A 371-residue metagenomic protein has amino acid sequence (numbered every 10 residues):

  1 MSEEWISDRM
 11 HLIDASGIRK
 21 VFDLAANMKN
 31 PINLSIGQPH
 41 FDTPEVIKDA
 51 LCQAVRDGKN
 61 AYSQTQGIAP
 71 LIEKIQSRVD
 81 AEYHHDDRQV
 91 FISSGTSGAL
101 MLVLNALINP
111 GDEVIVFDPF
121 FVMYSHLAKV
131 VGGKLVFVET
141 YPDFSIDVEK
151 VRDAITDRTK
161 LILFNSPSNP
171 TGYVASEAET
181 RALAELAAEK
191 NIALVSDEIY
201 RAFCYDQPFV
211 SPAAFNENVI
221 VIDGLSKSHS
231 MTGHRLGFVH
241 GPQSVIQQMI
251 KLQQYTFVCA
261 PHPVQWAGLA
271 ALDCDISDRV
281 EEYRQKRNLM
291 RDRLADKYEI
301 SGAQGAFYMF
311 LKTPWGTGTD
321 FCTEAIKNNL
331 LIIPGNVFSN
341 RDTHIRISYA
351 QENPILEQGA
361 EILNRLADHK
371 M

Functional and structural regions predicted by a protein language model:
S2, S7-G95, L102, C274 (+2 more regions): N-terminal small-domain helix-loop-helix segment of the aminotransferase-like
M28, V131, E189-K190, N328 (+1 more regions): Helix C-cap/helix->beta junction micro-motif
L34, S166-N169: Flexible low-complexity scaffold tracts in large eukaryotic assembly proteins
S77, T323, K327-I332, F338-M371: PLP-dependent enzyme catalytic core of the Aspartate aminotransferase-like
A106-F164, E185: PLP-dependent aminotransferase-like
K129, V136, S145-R158, P170-L194 (+1 more regions): Active-site pre-lysine segment of PLP-dependent enzymes
E217-R284, A367: Conserved core segment of the aminotransferase class I/II
Q265, L269, Y283-R291, I300-K312 (+1 more regions): Conserved glycine-rich beta-strand-loop-beta hairpin in the small C-terminal domain of fold type I
